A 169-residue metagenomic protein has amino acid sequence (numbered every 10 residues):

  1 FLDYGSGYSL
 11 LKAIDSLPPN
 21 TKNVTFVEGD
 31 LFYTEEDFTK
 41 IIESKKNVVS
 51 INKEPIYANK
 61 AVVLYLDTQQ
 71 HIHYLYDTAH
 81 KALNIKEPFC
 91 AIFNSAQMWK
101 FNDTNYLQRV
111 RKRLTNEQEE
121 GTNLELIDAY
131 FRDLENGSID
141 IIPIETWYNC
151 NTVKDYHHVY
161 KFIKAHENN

Functional and structural regions predicted by a protein language model:
F1-G5, I56-Y57, A82, W147-N149: A short acidic, often aromatic-flanked loop/helix-cap motif at beta-alpha or helix-coil junctions that lines enzyme
F1-N23: Conserved N-terminal catalytic core of the sugar/cofactor nucleotidyltransferase
G7-I14, V62-L66, K154-Y160: Short, surface-exposed amphipathic charged segments that create phosphate/polyanion-binding patches used for binding
Y8-K12, K40, K46, A129 (+1 more regions): Alpha-helical elements of Rossmann-like donor-binding domains used by nucleotide-donor carbohydrate transfer enzymes
T21-F32: Short beta-strand-to-loop acidic/aromatic patch adjacent to the donor-nucleotide binding site
T21-K22, K45, N136-S138: A general structural motif
T34-Q118: Conserved core of the sugar-phosphate nucleotidyltransferase
F89-N169: Conserved alpha/beta core of the MobA/IspD/sugar-nucleotide pyrophosphorylase nucleotidyltransferase superfamily
